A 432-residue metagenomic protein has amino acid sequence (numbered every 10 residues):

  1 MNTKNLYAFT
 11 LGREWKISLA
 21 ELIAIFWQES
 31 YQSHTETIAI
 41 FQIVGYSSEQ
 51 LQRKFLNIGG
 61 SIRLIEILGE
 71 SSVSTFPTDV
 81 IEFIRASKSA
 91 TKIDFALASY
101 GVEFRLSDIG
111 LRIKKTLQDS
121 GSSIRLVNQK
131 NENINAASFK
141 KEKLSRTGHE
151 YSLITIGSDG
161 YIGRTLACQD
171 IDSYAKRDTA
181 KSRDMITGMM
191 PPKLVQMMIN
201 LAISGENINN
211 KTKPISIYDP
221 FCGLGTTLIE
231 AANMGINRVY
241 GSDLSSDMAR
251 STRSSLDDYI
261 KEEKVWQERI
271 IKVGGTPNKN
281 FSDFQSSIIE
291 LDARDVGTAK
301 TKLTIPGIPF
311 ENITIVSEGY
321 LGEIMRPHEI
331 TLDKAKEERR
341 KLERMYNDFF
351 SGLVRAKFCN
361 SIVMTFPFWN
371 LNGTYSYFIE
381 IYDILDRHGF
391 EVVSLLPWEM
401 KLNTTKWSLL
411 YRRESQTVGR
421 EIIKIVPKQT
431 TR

Functional and structural regions predicted by a protein language model:
M1-L64, L68, G101-R112, A136-E150 (+1 more regions): Class I S-adenosyl-L-methionine-dependent methyltransferase catalytic core
G69-S74, N131-E132: Short proline/glycine- and acidic-rich turn/helix-capping motifs at secondary-structure junctions
V73-K88: Short, charged beta->alpha transition segments
A86-S89, T116, I154: Short, charge-rich binding segments
T91-I93, P214: Phosphate-coordination loops involved in phosphoryl transfer and adenosine-cofactor binding
F95-S99, R125-S138: Short, glycine/charge-rich beta-strand/loop segments that flank catalytic centers and engage negatively charged groups
I109-E132: A gly/proline- and charged-residue-enriched helix-loop-helix capping module
